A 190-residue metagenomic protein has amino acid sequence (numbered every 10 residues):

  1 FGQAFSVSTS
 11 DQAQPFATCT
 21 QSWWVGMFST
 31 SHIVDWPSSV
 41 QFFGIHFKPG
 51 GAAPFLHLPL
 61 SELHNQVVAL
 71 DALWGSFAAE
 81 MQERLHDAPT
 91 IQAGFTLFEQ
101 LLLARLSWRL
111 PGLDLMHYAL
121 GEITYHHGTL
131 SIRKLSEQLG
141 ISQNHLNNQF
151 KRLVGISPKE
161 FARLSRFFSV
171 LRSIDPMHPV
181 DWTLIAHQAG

Functional and structural regions predicted by a protein language model:
F1-Q143, I156-S157, R172-G190: Alpha-helical bundle regulatory/interaction domains
S131, Q149-F150: Extended amphipathic alpha-helical scaffolding segments in membrane-proximal extra-membrane regions of membrane
F150, R166, V180: Short catalytic-site patches enriched in acidic/histidine residues that coordinate or position cofactors/metals
F150-I156: A secondary-structure capping/hinge motif
A162-R172: Short, basic, alpha-helical segments at the C-terminal edge of helix-turn-helix-like DNA-binding modules
